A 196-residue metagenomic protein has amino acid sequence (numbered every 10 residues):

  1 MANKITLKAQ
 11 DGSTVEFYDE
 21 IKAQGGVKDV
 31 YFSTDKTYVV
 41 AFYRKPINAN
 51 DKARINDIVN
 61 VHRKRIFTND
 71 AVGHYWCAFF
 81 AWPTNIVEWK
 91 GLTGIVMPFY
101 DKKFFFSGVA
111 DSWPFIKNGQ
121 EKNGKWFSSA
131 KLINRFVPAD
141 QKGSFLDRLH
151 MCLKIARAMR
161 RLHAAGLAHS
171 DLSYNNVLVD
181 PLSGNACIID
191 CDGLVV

Functional and structural regions predicted by a protein language model:
A2-A53, I58, H74-W82, E88-K90: ATP-binding glycine-rich phosphate-binding loop
V39, V96, I188: Short hydrophobic-acidic sequence motifs that mark active-site Asp/Glu residues
F42-R44, F99, D190: Residue-level recognition of conserved beta-strand positions in structured domain cores
N56-D70: Zn2+-dependent metallopeptidase catalytic core
A78-D147: Conserved structural core of kinase catalytic domains
H150-C152, M159-P181: Catalytic-loop of the protein kinase fold
G184-N185: Generic structural signal for coil-to-beta-strand starts
I189-V195: Activation of the activation-loop gatekeeper triad in protein kinase-fold domains
